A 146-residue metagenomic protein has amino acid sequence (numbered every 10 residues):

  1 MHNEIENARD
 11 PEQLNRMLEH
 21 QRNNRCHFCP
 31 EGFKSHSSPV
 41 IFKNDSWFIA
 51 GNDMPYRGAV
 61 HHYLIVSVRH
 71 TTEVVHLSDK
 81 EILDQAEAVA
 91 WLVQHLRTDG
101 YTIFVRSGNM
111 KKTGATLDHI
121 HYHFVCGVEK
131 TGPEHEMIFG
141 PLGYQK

Functional and structural regions predicted by a protein language model:
M1-K146: HIT superfamily nucleotide-processing domains
